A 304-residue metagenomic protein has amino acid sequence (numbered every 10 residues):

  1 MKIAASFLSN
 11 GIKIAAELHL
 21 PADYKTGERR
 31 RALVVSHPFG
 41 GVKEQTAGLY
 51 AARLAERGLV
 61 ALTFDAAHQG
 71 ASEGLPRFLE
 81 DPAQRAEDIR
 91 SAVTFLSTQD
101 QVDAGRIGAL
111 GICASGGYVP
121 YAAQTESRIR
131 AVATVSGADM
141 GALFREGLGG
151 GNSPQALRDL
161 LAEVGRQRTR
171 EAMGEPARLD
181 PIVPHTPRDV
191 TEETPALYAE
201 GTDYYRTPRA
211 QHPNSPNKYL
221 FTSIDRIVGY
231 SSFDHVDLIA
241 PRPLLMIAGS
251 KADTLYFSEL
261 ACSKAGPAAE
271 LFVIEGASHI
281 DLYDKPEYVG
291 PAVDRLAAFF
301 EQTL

Functional and structural regions predicted by a protein language model:
M1-E28: N-terminal cap/lid segment of alpha/beta-hydrolase-fold proteins
G40-A52, A66: The serine-hydrolase catalytic nucleophile loop
R53-E73: Conserved alpha/beta-hydrolase
L79-D100: Alpha/beta-hydrolase active-site loop
Q101-C113: Alpha/beta-hydrolase fold nucleophile elbow
P120-D203: Alpha/beta-hydrolase-fold enzymes
M246-A248: Short beta-strand/loop motif that positions the catalytic acidic residue of the alpha/beta-hydrolase fold
A277-G290: Catalytic histidine-centered segment of alpha/beta-hydrolase-like enzymes
